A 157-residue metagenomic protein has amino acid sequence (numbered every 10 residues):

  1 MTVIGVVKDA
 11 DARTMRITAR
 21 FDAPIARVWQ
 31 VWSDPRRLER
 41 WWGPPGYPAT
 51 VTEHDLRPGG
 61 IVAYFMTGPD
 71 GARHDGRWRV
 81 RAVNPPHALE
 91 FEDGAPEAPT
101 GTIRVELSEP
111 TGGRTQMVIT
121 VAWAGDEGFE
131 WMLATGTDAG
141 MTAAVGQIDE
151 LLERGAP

Functional and structural regions predicted by a protein language model:
M1-P48: Hydrophobic ligand-binding cavity/cleft-lining segments
A12-T18, I25, A49, I61 (+4 more regions): Intrinsic-disorder/low-complexity, polar/charged segments enriched in Ser/Thr/Lys/Arg/Asp/Glu/Gln
R16, R36-R73: Short beta-edge strand/loop motif at the mouth of beta-sheet-based domains
A19, V51-H54, G76-A82, G101-E109: Hydrophobic/aromatic beta-strand elements that line small-molecule binding cavities or substrate pockets in beta-rich
I25-A26, R57, R81-H87, E106-Q116: A short, structured loop/turn motif at beta-sheet edges
V28, L38, V62-Y64, V80 (+4 more regions): Hydrophobic pocket/interface hotspot
E90-A143: Beta-strand/loop substructures that line and gate deep hydrophobic ligand-binding cavities in soluble
E150-P157: Short, highly charged C-terminal tails/helix-capping segments
